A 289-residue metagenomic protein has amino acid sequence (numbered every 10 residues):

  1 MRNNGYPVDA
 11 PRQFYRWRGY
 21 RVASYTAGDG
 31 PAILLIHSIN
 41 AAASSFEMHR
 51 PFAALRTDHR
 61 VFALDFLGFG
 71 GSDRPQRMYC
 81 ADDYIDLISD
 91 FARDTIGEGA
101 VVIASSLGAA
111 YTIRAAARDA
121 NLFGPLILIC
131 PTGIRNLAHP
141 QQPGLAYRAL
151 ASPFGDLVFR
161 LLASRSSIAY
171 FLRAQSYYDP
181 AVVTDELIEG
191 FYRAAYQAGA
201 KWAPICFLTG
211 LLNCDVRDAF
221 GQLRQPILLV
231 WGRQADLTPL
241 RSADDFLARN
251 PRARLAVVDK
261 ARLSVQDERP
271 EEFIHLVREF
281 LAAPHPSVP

Functional and structural regions predicted by a protein language model:
M1-L35, R56-H59, G97-E98, E279-P289: Alpha/beta-hydrolase fold catalytic core
Y25-G71: Conserved HGGG/HGGXW glycine-rich cap/lid loop of the alpha/beta-hydrolase fold
A63-I103, H139, Q266, H275: Active-site loop/oxyanion-hole signature of alpha/beta-hydrolase fold enzymes
E98-Q141: Conserved hydrolase catalytic core segment
L137-P140, L161-G221: Conserved alpha/beta-hydrolase catalytic His-Asp/Glu region
L223, L229-W231: Short beta-strand/loop motif that positions the catalytic acidic residue of the alpha/beta-hydrolase fold
Q234-T238: Acidic catalytic loop of the alpha/beta-hydrolase fold
A253-P289: Catalytic active-site module of serine/aspartate enzymes centered on a nucleophile-bearing elbow/loop
